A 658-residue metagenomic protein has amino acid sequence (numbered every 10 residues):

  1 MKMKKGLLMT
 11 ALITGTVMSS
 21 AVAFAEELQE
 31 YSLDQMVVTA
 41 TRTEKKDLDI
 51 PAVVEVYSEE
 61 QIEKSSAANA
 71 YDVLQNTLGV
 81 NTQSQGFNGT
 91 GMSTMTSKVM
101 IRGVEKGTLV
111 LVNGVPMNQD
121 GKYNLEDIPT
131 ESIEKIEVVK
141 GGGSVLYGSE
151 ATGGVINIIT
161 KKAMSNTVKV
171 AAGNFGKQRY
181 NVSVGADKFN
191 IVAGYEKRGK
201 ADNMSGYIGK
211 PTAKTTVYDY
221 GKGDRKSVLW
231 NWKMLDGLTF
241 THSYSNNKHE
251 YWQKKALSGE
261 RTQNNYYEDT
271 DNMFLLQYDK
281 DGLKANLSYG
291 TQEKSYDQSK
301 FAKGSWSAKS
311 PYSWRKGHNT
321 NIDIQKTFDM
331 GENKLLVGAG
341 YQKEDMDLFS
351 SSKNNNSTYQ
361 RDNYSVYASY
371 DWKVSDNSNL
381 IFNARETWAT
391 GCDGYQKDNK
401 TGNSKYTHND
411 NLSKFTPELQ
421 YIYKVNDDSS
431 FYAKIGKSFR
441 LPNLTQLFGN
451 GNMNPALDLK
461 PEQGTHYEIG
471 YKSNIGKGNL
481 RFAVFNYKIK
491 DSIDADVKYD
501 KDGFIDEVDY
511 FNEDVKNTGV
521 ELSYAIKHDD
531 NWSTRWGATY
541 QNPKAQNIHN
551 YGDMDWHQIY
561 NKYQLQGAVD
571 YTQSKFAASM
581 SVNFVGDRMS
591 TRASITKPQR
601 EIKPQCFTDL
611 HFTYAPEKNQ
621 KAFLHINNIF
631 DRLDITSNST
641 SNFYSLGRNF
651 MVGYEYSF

Functional and structural regions predicted by a protein language model:
M1-A67, Y71-T77, A186, D224-K226 (+8 more regions): N-terminal Sec signal peptide and the immediately downstream disordered periplasmic leader that contains the TonB box
E26, G173, N264-D279, R315-G317 (+8 more regions): Outer-membrane beta-barrel signature, preferentially recognizing the C-terminal barrel domain of Gram-negative
A70-V73, S97-M100, L111, V138 (+2 more regions): N-terminal periplasmic accessory domains that precede and gate Gram-negative outer-membrane beta-barrel machines
Y71, Q75-V115: Extracytoplasmic beta-strand/coil segments of soluble accessory domains associated with Gram-negative outer-membrane
K98, V115-K140, I158: Short acidic/polar hinge/loop motifs at secondary-structure boundaries that mediate gating or recognition
M164, K373-L380, A389, F485-K488 (+5 more regions): Gram-negative outer-membrane beta-barrel transporters
S165, R179, S183-Y267: Periplasmic-side early beta-strands and strand-to-turn transitions of outer-membrane beta-barrels
N190-I191, N231-N247, Y266-K414, I422-K424 (+4 more regions): Face-selective signature of the C-terminal outer-membrane beta-barrel domain
